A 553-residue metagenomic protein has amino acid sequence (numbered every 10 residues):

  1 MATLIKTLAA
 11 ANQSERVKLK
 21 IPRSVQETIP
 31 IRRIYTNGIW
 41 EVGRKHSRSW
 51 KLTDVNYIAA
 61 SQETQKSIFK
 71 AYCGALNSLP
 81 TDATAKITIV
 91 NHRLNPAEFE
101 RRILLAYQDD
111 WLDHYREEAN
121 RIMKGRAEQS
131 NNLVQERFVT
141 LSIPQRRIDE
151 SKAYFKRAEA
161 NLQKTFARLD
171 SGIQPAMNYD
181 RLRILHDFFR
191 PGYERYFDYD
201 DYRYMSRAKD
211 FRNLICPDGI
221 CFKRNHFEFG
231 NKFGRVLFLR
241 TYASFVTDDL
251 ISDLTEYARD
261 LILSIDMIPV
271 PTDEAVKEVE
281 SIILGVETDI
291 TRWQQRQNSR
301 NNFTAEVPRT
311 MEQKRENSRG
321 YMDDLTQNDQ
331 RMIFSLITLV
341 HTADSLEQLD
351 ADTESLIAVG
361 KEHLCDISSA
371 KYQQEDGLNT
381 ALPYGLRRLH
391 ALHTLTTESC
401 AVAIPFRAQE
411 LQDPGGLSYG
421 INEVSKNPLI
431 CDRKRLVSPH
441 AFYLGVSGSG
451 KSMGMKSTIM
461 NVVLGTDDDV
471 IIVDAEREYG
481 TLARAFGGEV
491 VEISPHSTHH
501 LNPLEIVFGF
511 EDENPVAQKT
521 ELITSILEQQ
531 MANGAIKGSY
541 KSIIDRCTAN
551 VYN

Functional and structural regions predicted by a protein language model:
M1-F406: Extended, folded cores of ATP/NTP-driven motor/assembly subunits in large transport and secretion machines
W40, R48, V55, Q62-Q65 (+2 more regions): Glycine-rich phosphate-binding loop of nucleotide-binding enzymes
H46-R48, A83-A85, Q135-R137, D218-F238 (+12 more regions): Structural beta-strand/beta-sheet cores of well-ordered domains, especially the beta-sheet scaffolds that support
N56, E63, T88-F99, D113-E117 (+2 more regions): Switch/coupling segment of Walker-type NTPase motor domains
K66, L133, K156, I333 (+6 more regions): Conserved structured core elements
F69, C73-N77, K156-A167, H186 (+8 more regions): Short, well-ordered alpha-helical packing segments
G385-V437: Glycine-rich nucleotide cofactor-binding entry segment
